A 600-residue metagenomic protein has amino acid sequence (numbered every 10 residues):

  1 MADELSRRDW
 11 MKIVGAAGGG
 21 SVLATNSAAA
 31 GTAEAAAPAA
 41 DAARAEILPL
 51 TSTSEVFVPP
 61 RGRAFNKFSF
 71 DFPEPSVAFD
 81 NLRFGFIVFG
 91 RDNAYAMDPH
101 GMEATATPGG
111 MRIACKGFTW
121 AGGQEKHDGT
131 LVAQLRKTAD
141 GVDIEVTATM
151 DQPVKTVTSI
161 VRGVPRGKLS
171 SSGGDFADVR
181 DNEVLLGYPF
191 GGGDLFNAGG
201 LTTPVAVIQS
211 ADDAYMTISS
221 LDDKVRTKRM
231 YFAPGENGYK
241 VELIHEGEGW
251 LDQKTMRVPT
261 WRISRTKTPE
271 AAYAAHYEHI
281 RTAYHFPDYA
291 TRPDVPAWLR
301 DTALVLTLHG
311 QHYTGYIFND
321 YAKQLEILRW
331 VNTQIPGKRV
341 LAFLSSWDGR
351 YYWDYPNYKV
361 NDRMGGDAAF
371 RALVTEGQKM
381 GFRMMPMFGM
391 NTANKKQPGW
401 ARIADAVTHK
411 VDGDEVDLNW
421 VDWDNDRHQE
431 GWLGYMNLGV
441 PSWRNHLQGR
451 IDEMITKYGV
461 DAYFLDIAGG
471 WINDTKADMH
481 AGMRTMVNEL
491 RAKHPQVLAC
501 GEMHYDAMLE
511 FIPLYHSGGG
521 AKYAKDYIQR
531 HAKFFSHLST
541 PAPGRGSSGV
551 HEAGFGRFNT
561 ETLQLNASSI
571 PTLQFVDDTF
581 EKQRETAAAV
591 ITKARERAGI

Functional and structural regions predicted by a protein language model:
A2-G18: N-terminal secretory signal peptides and thylakoid transit peptides that target proteins across membranes
D3-L5, A24-P49: C-terminal segment of N-terminal export signals and the immediately downstream linker at the start of the mature
I47-L341, E376, R383: Carbohydrate-recognition beta-sandwich/jelly-roll modules in extracellular/periplasmic carbohydrate-active proteins
Q253-K254, V258-P259, V305-L306, Y313 (+2 more regions): Active-site-proximal substrate-binding groove within the catalytic cores of carbohydrate-active enzymes
T307-A322, D354-D367, Q429-N445, A468-D478: The substrate-binding groove and active-site-proximal loops of carbohydrate-active enzymes, especially glycoside
H309-A404: Aromatic- and glycine-enriched glycan-recognition loops and surfaces that form the carbohydrate-binding subsites
F343-S346, L447-T475: Active-site groove signature of glycoside hydrolases
M390-E453: Active-site-adjacent "subsite" loops/lids of carbohydrate-active enzymes
